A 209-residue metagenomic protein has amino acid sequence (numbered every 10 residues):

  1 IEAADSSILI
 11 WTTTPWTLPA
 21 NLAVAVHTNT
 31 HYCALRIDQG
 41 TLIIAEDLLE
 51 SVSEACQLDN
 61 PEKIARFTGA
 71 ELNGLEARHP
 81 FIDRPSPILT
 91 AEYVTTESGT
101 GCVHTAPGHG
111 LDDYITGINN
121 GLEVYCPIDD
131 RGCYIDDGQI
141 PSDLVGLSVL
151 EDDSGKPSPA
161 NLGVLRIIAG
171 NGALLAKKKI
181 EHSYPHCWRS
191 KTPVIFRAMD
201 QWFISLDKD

Functional and structural regions predicted by a protein language model:
I1-P19, G74, R84, Y93 (+1 more regions): Residue patterns forming the tRNA-binding/recognition surfaces of aminoacyl-tRNA synthetases and related DALR
P19, A23-V24, T30-C102, L111-I115: Protease-associated
